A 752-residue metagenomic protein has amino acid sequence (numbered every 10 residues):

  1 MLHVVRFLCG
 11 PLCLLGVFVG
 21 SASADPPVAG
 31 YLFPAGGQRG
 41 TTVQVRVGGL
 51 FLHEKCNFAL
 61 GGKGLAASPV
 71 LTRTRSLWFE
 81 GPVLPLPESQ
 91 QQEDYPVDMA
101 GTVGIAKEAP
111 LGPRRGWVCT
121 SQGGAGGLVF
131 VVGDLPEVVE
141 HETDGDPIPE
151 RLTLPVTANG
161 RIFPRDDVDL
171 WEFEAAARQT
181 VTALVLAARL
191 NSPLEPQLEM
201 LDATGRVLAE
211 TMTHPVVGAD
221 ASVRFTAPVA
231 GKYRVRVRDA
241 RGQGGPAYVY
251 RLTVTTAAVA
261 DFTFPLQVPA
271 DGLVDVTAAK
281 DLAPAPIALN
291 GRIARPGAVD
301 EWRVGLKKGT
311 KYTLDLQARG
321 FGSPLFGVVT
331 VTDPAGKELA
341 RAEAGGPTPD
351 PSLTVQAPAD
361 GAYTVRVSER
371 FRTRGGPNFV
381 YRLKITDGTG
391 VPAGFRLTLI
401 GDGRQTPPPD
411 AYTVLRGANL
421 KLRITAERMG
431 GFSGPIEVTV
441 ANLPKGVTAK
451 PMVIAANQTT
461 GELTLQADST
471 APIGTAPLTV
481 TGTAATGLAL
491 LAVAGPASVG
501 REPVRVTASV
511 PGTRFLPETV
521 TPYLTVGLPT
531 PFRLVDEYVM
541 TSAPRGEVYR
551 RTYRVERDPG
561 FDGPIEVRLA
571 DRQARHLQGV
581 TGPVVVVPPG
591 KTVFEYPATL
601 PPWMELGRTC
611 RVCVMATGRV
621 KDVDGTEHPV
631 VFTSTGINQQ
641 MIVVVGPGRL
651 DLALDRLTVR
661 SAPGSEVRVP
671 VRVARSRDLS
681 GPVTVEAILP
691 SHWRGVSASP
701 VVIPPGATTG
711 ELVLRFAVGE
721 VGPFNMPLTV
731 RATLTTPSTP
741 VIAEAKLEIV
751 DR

Functional and structural regions predicted by a protein language model:
L8-V19: Bacterial N-terminal signal peptides
A22-F163, R238-V249, T253-P284, R292-A294 (+9 more regions): Ser/Thr/Pro-rich low-complexity tracts
D25-W78, S121, V132, V156 (+12 more regions): Acidic, Ser/Thr/Pro-rich low-complexity intrinsically disordered segments
L32-G37, P409-V414, E537-A543, D655-S661 (+1 more regions): Short beta-strand segments of immunoglobulin-like
G62-P69, V440-A449, A570-V584, I688-P700: Short, solvent-exposed loop/linker segments at beta-strand-coil boundaries, enriched for Pro/Gly and Ser/Thr
Q90-Y95, P215-V217, A227, G345-T348 (+7 more regions): Short proline/glycine- and polar residue-rich coil/turn motifs
M99-G101, D169-W171, A219-V223, D300-W302 (+7 more regions): Short strand-edge motifs at loop-to-beta-strand transitions and within beta-strands of extracellular beta-rich domains
G104-P110, T226-A230, G242, Q356-D360 (+8 more regions): Short, surface-exposed loop/turn segments at beta-strand-coil junctions that are enriched for proline with nearby
